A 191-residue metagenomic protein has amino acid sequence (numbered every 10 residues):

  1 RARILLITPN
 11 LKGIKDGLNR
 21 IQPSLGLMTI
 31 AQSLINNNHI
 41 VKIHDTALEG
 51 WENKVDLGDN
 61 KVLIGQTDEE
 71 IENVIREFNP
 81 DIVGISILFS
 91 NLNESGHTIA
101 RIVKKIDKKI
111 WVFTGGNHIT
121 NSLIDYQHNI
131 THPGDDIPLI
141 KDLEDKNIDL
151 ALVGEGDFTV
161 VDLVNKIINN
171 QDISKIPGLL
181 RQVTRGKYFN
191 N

Functional and structural regions predicted by a protein language model:
A2: Nucleotide donor/acceptor-binding cores
T8-I14: Short polar catalytic/cofactor-binding loops
I14-L27: Glycine- and acidic-residue-enriched helix-capping/strand-helix junction motifs
S33-L34, I40-N191: Glycine-rich beta-alpha loop elements in corrinoid/cobalamin-binding modules across cobalamin-dependent enzymes
